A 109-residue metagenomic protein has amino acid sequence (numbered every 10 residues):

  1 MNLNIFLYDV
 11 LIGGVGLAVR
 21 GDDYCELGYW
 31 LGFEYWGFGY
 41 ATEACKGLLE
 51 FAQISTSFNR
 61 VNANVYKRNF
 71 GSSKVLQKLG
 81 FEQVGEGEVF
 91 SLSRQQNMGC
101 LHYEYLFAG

Functional and structural regions predicted by a protein language model:
N2-G109: Acyl-donor (CoA/ACP) binding surface of acyl/acetyltransferases
